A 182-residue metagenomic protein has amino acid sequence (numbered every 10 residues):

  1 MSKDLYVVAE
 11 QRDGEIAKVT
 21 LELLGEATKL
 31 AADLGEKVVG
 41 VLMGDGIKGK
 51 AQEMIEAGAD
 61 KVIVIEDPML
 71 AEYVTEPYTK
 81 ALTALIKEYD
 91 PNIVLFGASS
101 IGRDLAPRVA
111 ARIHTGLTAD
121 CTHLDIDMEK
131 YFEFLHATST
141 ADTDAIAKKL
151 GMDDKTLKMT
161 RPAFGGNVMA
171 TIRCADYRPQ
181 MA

Functional and structural regions predicted by a protein language model:
M1-A182: N-terminal glycine-rich FAD/FM-binding segment characteristic of electron-transfer flavoproteins
